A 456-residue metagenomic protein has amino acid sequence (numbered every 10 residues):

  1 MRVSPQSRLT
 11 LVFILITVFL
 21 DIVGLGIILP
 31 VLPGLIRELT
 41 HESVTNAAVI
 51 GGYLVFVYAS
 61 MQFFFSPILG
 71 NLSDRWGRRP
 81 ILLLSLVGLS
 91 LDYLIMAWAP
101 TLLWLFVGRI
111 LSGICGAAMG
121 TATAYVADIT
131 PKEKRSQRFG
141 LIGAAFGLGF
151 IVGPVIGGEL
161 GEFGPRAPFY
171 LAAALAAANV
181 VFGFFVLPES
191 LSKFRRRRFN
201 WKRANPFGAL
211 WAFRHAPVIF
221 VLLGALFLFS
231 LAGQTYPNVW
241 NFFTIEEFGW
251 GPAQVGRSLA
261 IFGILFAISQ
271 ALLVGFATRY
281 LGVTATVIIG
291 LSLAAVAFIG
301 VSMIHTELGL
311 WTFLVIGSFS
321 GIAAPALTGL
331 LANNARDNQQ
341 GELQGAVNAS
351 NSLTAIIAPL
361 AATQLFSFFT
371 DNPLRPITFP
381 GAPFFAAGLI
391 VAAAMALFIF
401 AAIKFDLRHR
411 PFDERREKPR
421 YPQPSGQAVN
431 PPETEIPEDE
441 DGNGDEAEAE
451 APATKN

Functional and structural regions predicted by a protein language model:
R2-S7, P188-G224, E247, E417-S425 (+2 more regions): Juxtamembrane intracellular "pre-TM" segments in multi-pass secondary transporters
P30-A48, N238-V255: Short amphipathic helix-loop junctions that connect adjacent transmembrane helices in Major Facilitator Superfamily/SLC
F63-L102: Conserved MFS/SLC helix-loop-helix module at the cytosolic interface between two early adjacent transmembrane helices
F64-G77, S269-V283: Helix-to-loop junctions at the C-terminal end of transmembrane segments in multipass secondary transporters
G108-G147: Cytoplasmic helix-loop-helix junction between adjacent transmembrane helices in 12-TM secondary transporters
G161-A174, Q364-V391: A membrane-interface helix-boundary motif in multi-pass transporters
V180-V186, F385-Q423: Multi-pass alpha-helical transporter architecture, strongest for 12-TM Major Facilitator/SLC carriers used
T284-L327: C-terminal transmembrane helical hairpin of 12-TM major facilitator-type secondary transporters
